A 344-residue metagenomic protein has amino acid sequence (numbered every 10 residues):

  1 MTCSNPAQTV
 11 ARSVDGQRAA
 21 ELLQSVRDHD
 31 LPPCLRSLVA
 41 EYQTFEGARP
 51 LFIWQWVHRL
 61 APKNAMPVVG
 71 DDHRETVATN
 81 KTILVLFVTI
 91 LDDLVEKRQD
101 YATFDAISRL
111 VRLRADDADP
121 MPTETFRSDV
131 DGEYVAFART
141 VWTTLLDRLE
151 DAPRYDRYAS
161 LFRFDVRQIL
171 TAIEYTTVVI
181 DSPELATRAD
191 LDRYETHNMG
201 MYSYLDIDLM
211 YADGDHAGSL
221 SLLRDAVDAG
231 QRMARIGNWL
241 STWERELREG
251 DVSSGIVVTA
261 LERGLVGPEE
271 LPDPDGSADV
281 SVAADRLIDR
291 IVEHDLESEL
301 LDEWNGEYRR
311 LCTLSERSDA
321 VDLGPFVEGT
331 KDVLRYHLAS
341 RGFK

Functional and structural regions predicted by a protein language model:
M1-L86, I90, L94-R98: Conserved N-terminal diphosphate/IPP-binding helix and adjacent helical/loop segment of trans-prenyltransferase domains
P6, R12-F45, F104-I180: N-terminal, motif-rich segments that launch catalysis or mediate targeting to/interaction with membranes, typified by
G47-A61, S128-L240, E244-L247, G324-K344: All-alpha helical catalytic cores of prenyl diphosphate-utilizing isoprenoid enzymes
T76, N80, E195, A226 (+1 more regions): Aromatic-acidic/polar surface patches that form glycan- and anion
N80, F104-I107, L301-K344: Short hairpin/turn module used for nucleic-acid contact or packing/dimerization
N80-I83, H197-D206, G306-R310: Well-ordered alpha-helical segments within folded domains of soluble proteins
D92-R114, L205-E299: Acidic, Mg2+-coordinating active-site segments of isoprenoid diphosphate-utilizing enzymes
M121-D156, E262-V321: Primarily interfacial, aromatic-capped hydrophobic alpha-helices that serve as membrane anchors
